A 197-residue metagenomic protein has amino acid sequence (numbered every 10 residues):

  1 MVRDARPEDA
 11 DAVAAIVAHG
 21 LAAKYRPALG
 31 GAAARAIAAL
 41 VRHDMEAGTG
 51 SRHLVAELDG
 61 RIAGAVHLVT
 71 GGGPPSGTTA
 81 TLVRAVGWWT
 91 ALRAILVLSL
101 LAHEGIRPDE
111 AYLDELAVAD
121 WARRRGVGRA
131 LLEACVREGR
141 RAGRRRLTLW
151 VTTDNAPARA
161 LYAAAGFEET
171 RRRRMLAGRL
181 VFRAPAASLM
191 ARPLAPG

Functional and structural regions predicted by a protein language model:
M1-A15, R26: A short beta-loop-alpha structural element at the N-terminal edge of CoA-dependent acyl/N-acetyltransferase catalytic
L21-R42, P75, V86: Conserved GNAT-fold acetyl-CoA-binding loop/helix
G31-H53, L58, I62-A63, H67 (+1 more regions): Active-site rim helix/loop that mediates acceptor-substrate recognition in acyltransferases
S51-V55, A65, E115, T148 (+1 more regions): Short hydrophobic/aromatic beta-strand element in the GNAT-like acyltransferase core that lines or flanks the acyl-donor
G72-A111, A177-G178: Conserved acyl-donor/pantetheine-binding loop and adjacent beta-alpha core of acyl/acetyltransferases and related
E110-A111, G139-W150: Conserved GNAT acetyl-CoA-binding A-motif
R124-R137, A160-A164: Conserved acetyl-CoA-binding loop-helix of GNAT-fold acetyltransferases
R145-T148, T152-R159, A165, M175-G197: C-terminal "cap" of GNAT-fold acetyltransferases
